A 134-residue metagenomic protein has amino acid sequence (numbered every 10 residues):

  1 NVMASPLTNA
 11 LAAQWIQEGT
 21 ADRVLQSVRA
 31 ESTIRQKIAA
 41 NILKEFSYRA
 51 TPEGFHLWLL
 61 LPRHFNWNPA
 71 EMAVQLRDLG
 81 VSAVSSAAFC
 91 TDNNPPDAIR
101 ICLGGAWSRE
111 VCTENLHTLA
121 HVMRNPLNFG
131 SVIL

Functional and structural regions predicted by a protein language model:
N1-L134: PLP-dependent class I/II
